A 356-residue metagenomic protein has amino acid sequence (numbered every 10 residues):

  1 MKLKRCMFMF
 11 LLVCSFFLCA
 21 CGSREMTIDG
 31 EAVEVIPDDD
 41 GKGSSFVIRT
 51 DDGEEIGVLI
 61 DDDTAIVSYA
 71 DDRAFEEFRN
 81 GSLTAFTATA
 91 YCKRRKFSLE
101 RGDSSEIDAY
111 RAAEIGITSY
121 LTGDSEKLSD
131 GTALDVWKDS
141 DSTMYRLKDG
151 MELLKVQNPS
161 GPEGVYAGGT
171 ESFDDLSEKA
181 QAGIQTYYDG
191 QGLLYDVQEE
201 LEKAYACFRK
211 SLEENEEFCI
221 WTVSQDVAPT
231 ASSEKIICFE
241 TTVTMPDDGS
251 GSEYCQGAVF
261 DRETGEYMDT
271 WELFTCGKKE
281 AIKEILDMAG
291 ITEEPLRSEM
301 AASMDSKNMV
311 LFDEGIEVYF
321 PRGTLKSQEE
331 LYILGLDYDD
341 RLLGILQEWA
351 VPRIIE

Functional and structural regions predicted by a protein language model:
M1-F10: Bacterial N-terminal signal peptides that target proteins for export
V13-C14: Repetitive helical segments and hydrophobic/amphipathic motifs
F17-A20: C-terminal motif of bacterial Sec signal peptides marking the signal peptidase cleavage site
G22-I28, E34-E356: Compositionally biased intrinsically disordered regions enriched in Thr/Gly
